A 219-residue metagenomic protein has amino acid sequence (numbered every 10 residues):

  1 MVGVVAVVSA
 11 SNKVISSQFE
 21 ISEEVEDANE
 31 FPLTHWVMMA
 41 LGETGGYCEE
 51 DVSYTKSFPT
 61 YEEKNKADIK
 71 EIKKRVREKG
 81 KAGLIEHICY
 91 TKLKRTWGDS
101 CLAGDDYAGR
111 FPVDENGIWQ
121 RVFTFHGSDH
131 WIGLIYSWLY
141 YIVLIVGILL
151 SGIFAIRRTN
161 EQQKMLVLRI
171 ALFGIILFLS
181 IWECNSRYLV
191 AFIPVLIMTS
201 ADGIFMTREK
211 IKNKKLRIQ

Functional and structural regions predicted by a protein language model:
M1, I153-M165, S200-Q219: Membrane-interface junctions at the ends of membrane-embedded or membrane-associated helices
M1-I15: Hydrophobic alpha-helical membrane-interfacial segments at the cytosolic entry of transmembrane helices
V4, L168-I175, V195-M198: Hydrophobic alpha-helical transmembrane segments of polytopic
K13-V25, I156-N160, C184, K214: Transmembrane helix-loop junctions in multipass membrane proteins, especially transporters and channels
S16-G117: Membrane-proximal stem/loop segments at transmembrane-domain junctions that anchor or position
T91-L172: Membrane-interface anchor segments at the N-terminal boundary of transmembrane helices in multi-pass membrane enzymes
L139-Y140, N185-F205: Hydrophobic/aromatic-rich transmembrane helices and adjacent perimembrane loops
F154, L172-S186: Transmembrane-helix signature of polytopic, lipid-linked glycan biosynthesis machinery
